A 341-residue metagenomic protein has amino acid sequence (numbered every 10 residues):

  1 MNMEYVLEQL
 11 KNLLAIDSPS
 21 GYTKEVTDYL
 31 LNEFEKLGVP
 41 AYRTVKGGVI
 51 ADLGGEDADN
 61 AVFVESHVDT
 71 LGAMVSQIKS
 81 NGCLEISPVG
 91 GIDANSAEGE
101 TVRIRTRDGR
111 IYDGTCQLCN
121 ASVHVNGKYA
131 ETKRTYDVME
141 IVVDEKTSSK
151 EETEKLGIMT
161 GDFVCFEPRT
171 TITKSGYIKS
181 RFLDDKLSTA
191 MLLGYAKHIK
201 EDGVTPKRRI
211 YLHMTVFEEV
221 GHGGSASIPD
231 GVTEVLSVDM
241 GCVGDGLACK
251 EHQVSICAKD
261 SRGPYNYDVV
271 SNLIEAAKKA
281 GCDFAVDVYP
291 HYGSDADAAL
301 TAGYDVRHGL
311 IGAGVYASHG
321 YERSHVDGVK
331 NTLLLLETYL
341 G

Functional and structural regions predicted by a protein language model:
M1-G341: N-terminal hydrophobic/helix-forming segments and targeting peptides
